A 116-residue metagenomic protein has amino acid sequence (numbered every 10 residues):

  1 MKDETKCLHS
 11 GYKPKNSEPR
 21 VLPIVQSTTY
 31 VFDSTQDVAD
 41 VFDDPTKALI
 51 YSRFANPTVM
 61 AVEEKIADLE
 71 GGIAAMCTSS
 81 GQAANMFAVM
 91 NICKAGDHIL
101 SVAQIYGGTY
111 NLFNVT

Functional and structural regions predicted by a protein language model:
M1-N56, E64: N-terminal "arm"/small-domain region of PLP-dependent enzymes with the aminotransferase-like
S17, V115-T116: Short, conserved catalytic or adaptor-binding loops enriched in Gly and charged residues
P23-I24, A74-M76, D97-H98: Structural motif
S34-A83, G108-V115: Conserved N-terminal alpha-helix of the aminotransferase class I/II PLP-enzyme fold
D68-L69, F87-A95: Alpha-helix C-terminal capping segments
A75-S79, F87, L100-Q104: Structural motif
N91-T109: Conserved PLP-anchoring active-site segment centered on the Schiff-base-forming lysine
